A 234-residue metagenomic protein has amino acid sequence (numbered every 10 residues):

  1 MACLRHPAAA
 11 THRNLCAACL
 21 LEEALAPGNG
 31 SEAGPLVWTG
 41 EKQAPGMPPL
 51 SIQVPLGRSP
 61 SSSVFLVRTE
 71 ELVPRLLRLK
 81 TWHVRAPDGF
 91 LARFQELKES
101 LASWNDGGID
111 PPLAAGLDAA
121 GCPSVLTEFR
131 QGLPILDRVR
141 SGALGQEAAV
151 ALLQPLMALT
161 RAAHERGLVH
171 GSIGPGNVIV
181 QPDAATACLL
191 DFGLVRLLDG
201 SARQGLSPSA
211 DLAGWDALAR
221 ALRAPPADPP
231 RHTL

Functional and structural regions predicted by a protein language model:
A2-R5, A10-A18, E23-D228, H232-T233: Conserved ATP-binding/catalytic core of the eukaryotic-like protein kinase fold, especially serine/threonine kinases
